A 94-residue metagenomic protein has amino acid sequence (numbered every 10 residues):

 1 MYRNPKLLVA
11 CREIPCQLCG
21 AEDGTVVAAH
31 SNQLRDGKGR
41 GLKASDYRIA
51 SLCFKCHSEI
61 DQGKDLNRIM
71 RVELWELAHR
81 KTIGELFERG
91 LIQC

Functional and structural regions predicted by a protein language model:
M1-V9, G37-A44: Short, intrinsically disordered, charge-biased short linear motifs at domain edges
Y2-A29: Short cysteine-rich loop/turn motifs with clustered Cys
G20, F54-H57: Cys/His-coordinated zinc-binding microdomains
G24-R40: Short recognition patches in nucleic-acid-associated and regulatory proteins
G37-Y47, S58-C94: Polybasic, low-complexity binding patches
A50: Active-site cofactor/substrate anionic-group-binding motifs, chiefly glycine- and Lys/Arg-rich phosphate-binding loops
